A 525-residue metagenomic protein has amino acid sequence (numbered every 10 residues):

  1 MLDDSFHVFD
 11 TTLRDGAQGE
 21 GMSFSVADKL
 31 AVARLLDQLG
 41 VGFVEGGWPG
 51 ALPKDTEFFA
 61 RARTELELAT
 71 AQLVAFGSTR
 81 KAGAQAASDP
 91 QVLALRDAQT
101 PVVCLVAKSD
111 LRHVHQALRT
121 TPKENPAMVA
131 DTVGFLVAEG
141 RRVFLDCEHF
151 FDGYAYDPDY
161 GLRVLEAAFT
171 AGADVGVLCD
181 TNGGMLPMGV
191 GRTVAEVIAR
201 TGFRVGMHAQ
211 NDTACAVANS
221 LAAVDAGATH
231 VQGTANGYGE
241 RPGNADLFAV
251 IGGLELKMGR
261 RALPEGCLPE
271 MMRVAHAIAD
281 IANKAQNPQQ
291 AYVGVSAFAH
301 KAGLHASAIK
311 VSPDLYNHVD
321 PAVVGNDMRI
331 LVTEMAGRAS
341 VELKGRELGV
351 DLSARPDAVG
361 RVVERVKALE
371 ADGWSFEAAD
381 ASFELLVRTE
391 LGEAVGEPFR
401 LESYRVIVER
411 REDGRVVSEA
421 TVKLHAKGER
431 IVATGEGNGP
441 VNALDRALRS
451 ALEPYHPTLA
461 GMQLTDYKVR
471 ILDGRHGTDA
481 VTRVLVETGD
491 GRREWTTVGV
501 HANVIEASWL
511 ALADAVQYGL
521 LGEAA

Functional and structural regions predicted by a protein language model:
L2-F6, D10-T12, G252, M258-V432 (+1 more regions): A mid-to-C-terminal "edge-of-domain" accessory segment
F6-V8, D15-V44, A51, F59-L68 (+2 more regions): Alpha/beta enzyme core
M22, W48-L52, K81, P122 (+13 more regions): Hydrophobic alpha-helical scaffolding
A107-S109, A226-G243: Glycine-rich phosphate-binding active-site loops on the catalytic face of alpha/beta enzymes
H208-A235: Small-aliphatic-rich amphipathic alpha-helix that forms the alpha element of a beta-alpha
G414, H425, R430-A433, N438-L452: Conserved mixed alpha/beta catalytic, RNA-binding, or beta-rich assembly cores of soluble enzyme, regulatory
Y455-G489: Generic long, charged, amphipathic alpha-helical segments
R493-A525: Mixed-charge, glycine-accented linear interaction segment located at domain edges/termini
